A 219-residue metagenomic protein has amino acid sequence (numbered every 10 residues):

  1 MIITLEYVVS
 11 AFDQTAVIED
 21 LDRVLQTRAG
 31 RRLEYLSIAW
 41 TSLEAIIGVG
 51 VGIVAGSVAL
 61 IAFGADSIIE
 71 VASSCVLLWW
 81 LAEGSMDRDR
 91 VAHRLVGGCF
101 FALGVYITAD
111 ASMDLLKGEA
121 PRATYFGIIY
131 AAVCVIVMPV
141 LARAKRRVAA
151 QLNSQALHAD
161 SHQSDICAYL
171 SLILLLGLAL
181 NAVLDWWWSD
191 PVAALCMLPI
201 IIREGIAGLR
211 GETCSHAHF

Functional and structural regions predicted by a protein language model:
I2-F219: Alpha-helical transmembrane cores and adjacent cytosolic helix/loop segments of polytopic membrane transporters
